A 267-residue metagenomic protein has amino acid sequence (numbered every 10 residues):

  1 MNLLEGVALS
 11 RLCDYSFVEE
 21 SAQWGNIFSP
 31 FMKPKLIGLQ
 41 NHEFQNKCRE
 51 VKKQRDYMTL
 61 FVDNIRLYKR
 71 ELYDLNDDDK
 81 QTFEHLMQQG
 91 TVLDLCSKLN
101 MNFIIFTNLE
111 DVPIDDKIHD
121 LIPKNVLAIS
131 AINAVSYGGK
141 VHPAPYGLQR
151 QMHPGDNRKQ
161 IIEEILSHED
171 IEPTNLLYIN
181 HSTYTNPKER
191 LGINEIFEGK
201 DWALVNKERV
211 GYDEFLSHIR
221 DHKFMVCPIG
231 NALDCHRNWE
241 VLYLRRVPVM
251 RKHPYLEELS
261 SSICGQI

Functional and structural regions predicted by a protein language model:
M1-W239, Y243-I263: Nucleotide-sugar donor-binding catalytic core of glycosyltransferases
G265-I267: Short acidic-hydrophobic, aromatic-tinged amphipathic segments that line or gate anion-handling sites
